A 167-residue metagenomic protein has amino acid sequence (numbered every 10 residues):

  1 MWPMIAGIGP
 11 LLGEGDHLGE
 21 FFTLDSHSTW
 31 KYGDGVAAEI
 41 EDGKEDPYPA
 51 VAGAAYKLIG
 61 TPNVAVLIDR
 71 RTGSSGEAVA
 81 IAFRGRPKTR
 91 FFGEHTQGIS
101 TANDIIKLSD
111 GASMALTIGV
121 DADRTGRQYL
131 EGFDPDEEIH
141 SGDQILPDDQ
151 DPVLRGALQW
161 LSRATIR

Functional and structural regions predicted by a protein language model:
M1-R167: C-terminal "post-core" interaction segments
